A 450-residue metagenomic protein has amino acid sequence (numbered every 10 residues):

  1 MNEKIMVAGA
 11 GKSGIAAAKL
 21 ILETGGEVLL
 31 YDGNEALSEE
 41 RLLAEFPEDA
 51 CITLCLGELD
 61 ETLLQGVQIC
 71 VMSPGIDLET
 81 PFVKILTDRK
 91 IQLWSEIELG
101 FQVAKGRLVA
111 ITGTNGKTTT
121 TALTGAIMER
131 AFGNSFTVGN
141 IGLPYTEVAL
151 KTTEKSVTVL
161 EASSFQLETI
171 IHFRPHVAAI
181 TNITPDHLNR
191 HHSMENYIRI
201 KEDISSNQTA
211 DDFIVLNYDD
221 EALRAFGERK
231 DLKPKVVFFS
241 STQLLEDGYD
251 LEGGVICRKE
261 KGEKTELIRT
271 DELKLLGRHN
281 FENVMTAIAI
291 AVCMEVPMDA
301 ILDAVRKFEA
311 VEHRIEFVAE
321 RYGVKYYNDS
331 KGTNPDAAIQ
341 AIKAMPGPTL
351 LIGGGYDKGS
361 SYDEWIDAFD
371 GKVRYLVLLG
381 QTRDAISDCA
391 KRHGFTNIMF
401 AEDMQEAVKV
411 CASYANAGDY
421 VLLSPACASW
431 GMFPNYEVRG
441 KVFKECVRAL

Functional and structural regions predicted by a protein language model:
M1-A110, T124, R306, E312-E316 (+2 more regions): Short, basic phosphate-binding NTP loop
K4, G14-T24, T270-V373: Nucleotide phosphate-binding/pyrophosphate-handling subdomain across enzymes that bind or process nucleotide phosphates
K4, K19-E23, E61-Q65, P74-Y218 (+5 more regions): Phosphate-binding loop of NTP-binding sites
G11, N34, I141, D219-D220 (+2 more regions): Residues in the short beta-alpha loop(s) of Rossmann-like NAD(P)-binding domains
I21, C70, I111, N140 (+11 more regions): Residue-level signal for inorganic ion chemistry
E27-N34, I214-Y218, I352-G353, K372-Q381: Short internal beta-strands
V28-D32, T137, V159, F238 (+1 more regions): Short beta-strand "acidic-cap" motif of Rossmann-like dinucleotide-binding folds
R41-E48, D363-G418: C-terminal helical cap/extension that packs against the catalytic core of soluble nucleotide-cofactor enzymes
